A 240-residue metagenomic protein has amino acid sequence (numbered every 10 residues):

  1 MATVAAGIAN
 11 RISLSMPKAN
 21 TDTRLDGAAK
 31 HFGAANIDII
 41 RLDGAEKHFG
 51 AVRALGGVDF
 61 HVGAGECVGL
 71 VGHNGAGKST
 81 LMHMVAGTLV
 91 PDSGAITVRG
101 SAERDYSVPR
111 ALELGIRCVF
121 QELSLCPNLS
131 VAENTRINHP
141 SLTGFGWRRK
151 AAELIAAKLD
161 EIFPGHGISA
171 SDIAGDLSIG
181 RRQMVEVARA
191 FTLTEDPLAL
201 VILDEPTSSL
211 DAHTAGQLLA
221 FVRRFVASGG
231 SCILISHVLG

Functional and structural regions predicted by a protein language model:
V4-I8, L14-N20, I37-G240: Glycine-rich phosphate-binding loops of nucleotide-dependent enzymes
S13, D22-N36: Intrinsically disordered, low-complexity linker/propeptide segments enriched in Ser/Thr/Gly/Pro and acidic residues
